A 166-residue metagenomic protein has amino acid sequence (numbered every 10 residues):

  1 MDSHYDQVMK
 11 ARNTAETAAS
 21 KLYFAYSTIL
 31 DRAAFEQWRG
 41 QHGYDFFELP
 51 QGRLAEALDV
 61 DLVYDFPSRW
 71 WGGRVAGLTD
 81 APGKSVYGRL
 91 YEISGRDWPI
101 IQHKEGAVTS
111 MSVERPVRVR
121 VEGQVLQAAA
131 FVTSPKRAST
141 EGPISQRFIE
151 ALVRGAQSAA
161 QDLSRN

Functional and structural regions predicted by a protein language model:
D2-N166: Glycine-aromatic micro-motifs
